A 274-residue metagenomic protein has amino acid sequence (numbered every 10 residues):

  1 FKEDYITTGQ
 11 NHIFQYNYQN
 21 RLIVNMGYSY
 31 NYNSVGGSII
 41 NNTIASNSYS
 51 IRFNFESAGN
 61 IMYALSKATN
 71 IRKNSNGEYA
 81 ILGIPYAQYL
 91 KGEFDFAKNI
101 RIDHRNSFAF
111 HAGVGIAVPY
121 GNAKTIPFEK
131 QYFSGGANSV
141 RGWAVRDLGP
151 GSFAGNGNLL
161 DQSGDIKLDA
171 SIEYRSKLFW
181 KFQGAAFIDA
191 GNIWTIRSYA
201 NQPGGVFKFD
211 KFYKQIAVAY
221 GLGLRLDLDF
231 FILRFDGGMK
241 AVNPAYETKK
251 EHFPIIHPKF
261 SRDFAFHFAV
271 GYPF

Functional and structural regions predicted by a protein language model:
F1-G9, Y63-N70, N122-E129, I196-P203 (+1 more regions): Outer-membrane beta-barrel translocator domains and adjoining extracellular loop/strand segments of Gram-negative
F1-H111: Transmembrane beta-strand segments of outer-membrane beta-barrel domains in Gram-negative and organellar OMPs
N11-N17, N76-G83, N156-L160, G205-D210 (+1 more regions): Extracellular loop and loop/strand-boundary signature of outer-membrane beta-barrel proteins
I23-N25, S48, Y89-E93, D165-D169 (+2 more regions): Transmembrane beta-barrel architecture of outer-membrane proteins
Y32-S34, F55-I61, K98-I100, V114-Y120 (+6 more regions): Transmembrane beta-strands of outer-membrane beta-barrel pores
Y49-F53, G92, F108-A112, G184-I188 (+3 more regions): Transmembrane beta-strands of outer-membrane beta-barrel proteins
S107-F187, G191-Y199: Extracytoplasmic gating/loop element in the C-terminal half of outer-membrane beta-barrel translocons and assembly
L224-F231, F260-F274: Outer-membrane beta-barrel "beta-signal"
